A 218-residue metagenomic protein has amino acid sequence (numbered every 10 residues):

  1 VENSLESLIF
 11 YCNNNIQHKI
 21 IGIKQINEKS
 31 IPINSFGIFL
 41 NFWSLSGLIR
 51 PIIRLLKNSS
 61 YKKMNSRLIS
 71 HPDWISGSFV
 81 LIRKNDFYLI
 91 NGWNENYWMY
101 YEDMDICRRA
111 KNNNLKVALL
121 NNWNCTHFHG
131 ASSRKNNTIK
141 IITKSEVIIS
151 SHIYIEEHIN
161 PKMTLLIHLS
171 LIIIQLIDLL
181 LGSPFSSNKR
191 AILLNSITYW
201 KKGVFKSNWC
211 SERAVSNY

Functional and structural regions predicted by a protein language model:
E2-G37: Conserved donor NDP-sugar-binding/catalytic core segment of glycosyltransferases
N3, D73-G92, N96-N124: A short, conserved alpha-helix in the catalytic core of glycosyltransferases
N3, G47, E146-S150: Generic recognition of short, well-ordered alpha-helical interface segments
F36-N65, K162, L166-S187: Alpha-helical membrane-targeting segments
G47-R54, S60-N85, K135: A recurrent flexible, glycine/aromatic-enriched loop bordering the glycosyltransferase active site that acts as
N112-A191: Active-site-adjacent helix/loop segment of glycosyltransferases that harbors family-specific signature motifs
K189-Y218: Membrane-interface aromatic/basic loop that binds lipid-linked glycans or pyrophosphate carriers, typified by
